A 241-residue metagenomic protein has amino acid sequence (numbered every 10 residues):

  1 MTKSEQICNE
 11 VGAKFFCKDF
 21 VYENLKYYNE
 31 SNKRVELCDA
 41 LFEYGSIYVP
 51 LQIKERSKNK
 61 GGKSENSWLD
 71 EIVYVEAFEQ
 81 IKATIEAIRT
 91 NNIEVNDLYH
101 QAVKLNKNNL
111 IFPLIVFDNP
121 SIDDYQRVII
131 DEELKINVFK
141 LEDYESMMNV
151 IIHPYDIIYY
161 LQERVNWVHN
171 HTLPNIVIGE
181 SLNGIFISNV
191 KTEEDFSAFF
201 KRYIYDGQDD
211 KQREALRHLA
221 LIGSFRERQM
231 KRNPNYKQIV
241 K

Functional and structural regions predicted by a protein language model:
M1-K241: Intrinsically disordered, low-complexity Ser/Thr/Pro/Gly-rich regulatory segments
